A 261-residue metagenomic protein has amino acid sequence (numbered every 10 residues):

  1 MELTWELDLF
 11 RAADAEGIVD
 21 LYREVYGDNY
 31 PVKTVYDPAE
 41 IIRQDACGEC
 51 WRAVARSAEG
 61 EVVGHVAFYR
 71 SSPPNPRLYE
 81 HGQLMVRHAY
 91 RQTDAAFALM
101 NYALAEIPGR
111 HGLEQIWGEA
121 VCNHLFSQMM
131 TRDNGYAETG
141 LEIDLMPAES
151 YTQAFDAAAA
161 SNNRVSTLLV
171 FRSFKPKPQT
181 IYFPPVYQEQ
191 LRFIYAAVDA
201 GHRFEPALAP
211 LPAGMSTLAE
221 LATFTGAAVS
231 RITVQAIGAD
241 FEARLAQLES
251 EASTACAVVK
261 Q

Functional and structural regions predicted by a protein language model:
M1-A13, P185-V234: Conserved N-terminal entry element of GNAT/NAT acetyltransferase domains
E2, D37-R43, R52, A96 (+3 more regions): Catalytic cores of nucleotide-enabled group-transfer and carboxylate-activating enzymes in metabolic and assembly-line
L9-A15, V19-A89, A120-V121, I237-Q261: A conserved beta-strand-loop-helix scaffold within acyl/acetyltransferase catalytic domains
V86, Q92-I107, I116-G118: Conserved acetyl-CoA-binding loop-helix of GNAT-fold acetyltransferases
Y90, T131: Glycine-rich phosphate-binding loop
W117-S127, A137, L145-M146, V259-Q261: Conserved beta-strand-loop-alpha-helix junction that forms the acyl-donor binding cleft
R132-L141: Conserved acetyl-CoA-binding loop of GNAT-fold acetyltransferases
M146-P185: C-terminal "cap" of GNAT-fold acetyltransferases
